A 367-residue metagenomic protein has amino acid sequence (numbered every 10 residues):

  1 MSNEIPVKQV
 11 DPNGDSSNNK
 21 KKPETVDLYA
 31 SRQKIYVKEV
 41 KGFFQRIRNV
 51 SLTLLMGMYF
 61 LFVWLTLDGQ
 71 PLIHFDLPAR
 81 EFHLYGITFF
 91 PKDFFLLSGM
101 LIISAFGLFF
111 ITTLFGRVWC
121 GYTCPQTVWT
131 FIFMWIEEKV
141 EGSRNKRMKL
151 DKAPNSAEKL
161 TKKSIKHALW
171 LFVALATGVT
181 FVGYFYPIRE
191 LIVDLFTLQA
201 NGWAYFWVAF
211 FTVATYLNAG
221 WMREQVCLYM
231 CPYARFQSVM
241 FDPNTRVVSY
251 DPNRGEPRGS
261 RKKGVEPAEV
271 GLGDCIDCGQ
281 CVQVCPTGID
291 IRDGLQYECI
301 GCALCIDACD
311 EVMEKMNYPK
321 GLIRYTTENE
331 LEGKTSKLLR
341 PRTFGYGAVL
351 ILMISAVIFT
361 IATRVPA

Functional and structural regions predicted by a protein language model:
S2-Y250, G255-P257, I306, P319-L350: Membrane-embedded alpha-helical bundles of multi-pass integral membrane proteins
T112-T127, N218-A234, V265-M313: Cysteine-centered iron-sulfur cluster-binding motifs in ferredoxin-type domains/subunits of redox enzymes
E190-D194, I289-I291, C305-D307, R364-A367: Long hydrophobic alpha-helices with heptad-repeat/coiled-coil character
F241, S260-K262, T287: Short acidic, glycine/serine/threonine-rich loops at helix termini
V248, N253-G273: Membrane-proximal low-complexity regions enriched in glycine and acidic/polar residues
M316: The DNA-recognition helices of helix-turn-helix-type DNA-binding domains
I354-A367: Hydrophobic alpha-helical transmembrane segments in integral membrane proteins
